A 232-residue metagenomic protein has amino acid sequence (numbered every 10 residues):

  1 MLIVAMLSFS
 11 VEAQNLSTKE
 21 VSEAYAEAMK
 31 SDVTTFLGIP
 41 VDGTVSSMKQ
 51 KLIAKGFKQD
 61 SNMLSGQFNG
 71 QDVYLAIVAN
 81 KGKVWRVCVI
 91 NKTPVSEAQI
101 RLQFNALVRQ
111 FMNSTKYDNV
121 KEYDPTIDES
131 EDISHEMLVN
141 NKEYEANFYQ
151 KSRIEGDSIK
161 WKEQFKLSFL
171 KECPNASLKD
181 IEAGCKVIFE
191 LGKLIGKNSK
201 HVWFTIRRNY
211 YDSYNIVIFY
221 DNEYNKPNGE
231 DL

Functional and structural regions predicted by a protein language model:
M1-S8: Bacterial N-terminal signal peptides
F9-A13: Sec/Tat signal peptide C-region and signal peptidase I cleavage site
Q14-Q59, T93-L232: Non-cytosolic coordination micro-motifs
N62-R109: Mid-chain, structured segments of secreted extracytoplasmic proteins
